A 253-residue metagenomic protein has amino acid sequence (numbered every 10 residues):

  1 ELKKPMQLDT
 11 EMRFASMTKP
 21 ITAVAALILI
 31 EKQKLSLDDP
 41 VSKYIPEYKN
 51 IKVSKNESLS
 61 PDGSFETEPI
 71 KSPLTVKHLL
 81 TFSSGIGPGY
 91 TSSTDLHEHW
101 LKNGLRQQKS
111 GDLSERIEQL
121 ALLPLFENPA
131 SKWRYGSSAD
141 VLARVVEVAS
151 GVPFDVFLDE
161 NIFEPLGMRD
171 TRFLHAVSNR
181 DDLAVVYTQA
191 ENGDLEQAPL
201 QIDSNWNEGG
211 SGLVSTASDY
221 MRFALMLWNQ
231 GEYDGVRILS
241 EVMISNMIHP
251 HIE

Functional and structural regions predicted by a protein language model:
E1-F14, K34-S36, N50-L59, E196-A198: Short, conserved catalytic-motif segment at the N-terminal edge
K4-M6, A25, I70, I202-D203: Short hydrophobic/aromatic segments of transmembrane alpha-helices and their interfaces
P5, R13, P40-K43, Q119 (+1 more regions): Conserved beta-strand positions that form and line the central face of beta-propeller blades
E11, S16, E66-P69: Short gly/ser-rich anion-binding loops that grip negatively charged ligand groups
R13-V41, L79, A139-E147, Y220-F223: Active-site SXXK
P46-E253: Short, surface-exposed loop or secondary-structure junction motifs that flank catalytic or metal-binding residues
